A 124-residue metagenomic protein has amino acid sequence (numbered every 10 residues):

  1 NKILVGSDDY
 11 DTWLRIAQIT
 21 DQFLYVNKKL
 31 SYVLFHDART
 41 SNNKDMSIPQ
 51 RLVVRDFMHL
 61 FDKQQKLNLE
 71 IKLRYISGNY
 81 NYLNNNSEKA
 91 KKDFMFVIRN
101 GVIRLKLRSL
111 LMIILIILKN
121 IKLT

Functional and structural regions predicted by a protein language model:
N1-S47: Conserved nucleotide-sugar donor-binding catalytic segment
G6, L67-N68, I103: Inter-repeat boundary and helix-capping residues of tandem alpha-helical solenoids
D11-R15, P49-V53, I76-S77, K92 (+1 more regions): Alpha-helical elements of Rossmann-like donor-binding domains used by nucleotide-donor carbohydrate transfer enzymes
Q18, H59-K63, R99, I103: Secondary-structure boundary motif
Q22-F23, S47-K72, L123-T124: C-terminal, non-catalytic tails of nucleotide-sugar-dependent glycosyltransferases
A38, L60-Q64, N79: A ubiquitous short alpha-helical element
I71-R74, A90: N-terminal alpha-helical segment
G78-T124: Membrane-interface aromatic/basic loop that binds lipid-linked glycans or pyrophosphate carriers, typified by
